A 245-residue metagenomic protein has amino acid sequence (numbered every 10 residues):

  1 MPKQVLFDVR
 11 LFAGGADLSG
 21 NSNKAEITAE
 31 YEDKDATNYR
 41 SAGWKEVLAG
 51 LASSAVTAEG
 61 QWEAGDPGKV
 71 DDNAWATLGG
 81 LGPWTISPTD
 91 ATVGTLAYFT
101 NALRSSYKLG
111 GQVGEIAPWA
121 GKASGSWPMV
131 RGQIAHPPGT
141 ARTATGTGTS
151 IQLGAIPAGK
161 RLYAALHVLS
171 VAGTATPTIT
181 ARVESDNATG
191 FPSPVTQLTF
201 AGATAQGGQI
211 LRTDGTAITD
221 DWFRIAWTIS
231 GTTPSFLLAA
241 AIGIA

Functional and structural regions predicted by a protein language model:
M1-E63, G94-S124, M129-I134, P138-G139 (+1 more regions): Solvent-exposed edge beta-strands and adjacent loop segments that serve as assembly or binding interfaces
A58, S150-G154, Q206-T216: Exposed aromatic-hydrophobic patches
E63-S105: Short, acidic/charged, Gly/Pro-enriched secondary-structure junctions
A64-P67, V168-T178, G231-S235: Extended, low-complexity, turn-rich repeat/linker tracts enriched in Gly/Pro/Ser/Thr and Asp/Glu that occur
I116, R161-L166, T216-F236: Noncatalytic modules at the cell exterior or secretory-pathway interfaces, chiefly beta-strand-rich lectin/adhesion
W119, R131-A135, T228-A245: Edge beta-strands of jelly-roll/beta-sandwich modules across compartments, strongly enriched in secreted/luminal
T180-E184, A239: Beta-strand signatures of extracellular beta-sandwich domains
P194-T204: Solvent-exposed serine/threonine-rich low-complexity stretches and specific carbohydrate-binding patches
